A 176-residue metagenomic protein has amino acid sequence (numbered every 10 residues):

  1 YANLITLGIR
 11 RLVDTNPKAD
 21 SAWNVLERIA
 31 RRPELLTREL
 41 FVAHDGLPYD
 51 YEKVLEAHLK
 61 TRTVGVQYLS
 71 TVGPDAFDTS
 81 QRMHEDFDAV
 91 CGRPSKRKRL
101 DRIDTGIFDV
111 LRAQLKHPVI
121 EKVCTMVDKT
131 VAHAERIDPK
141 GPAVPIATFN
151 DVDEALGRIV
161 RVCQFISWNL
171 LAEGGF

Functional and structural regions predicted by a protein language model:
Y1-P118, V144-F176: Amphipathic alpha-helical interface segments
L115-K140: Histidine-centered, metal-coordinating catalytic motifs and their short helical/loop contexts
